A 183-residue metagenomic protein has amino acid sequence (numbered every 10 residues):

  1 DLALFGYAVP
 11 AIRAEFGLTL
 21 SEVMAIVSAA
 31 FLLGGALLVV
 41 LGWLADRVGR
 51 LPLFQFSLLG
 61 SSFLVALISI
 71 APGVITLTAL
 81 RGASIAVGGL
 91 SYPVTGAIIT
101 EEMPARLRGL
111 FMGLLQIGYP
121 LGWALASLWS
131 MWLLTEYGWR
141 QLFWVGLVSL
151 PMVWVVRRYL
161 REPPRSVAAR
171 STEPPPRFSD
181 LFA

Functional and structural regions predicted by a protein language model:
L2-A3, S69, I85-P93, A124: Small-residue-rich segments within alpha-helical transmembrane domains of MFS-like 12-TM solute carriers
G6-L38: Extracellular/periplasmic helix-loop-helix junction of adjacent transmembrane segments in MFS-like secondary
G34, L58-V65, S84, S149-V153: MFS 12-TM fold signature
A36-V74: Conserved MFS/SLC helix-loop-helix module at the cytosolic interface between two early adjacent transmembrane helices
S69-L80, T135-G138: Helix-loop junctions at membrane interfaces in 12-TM secondary transporters
A79-I117: Cytoplasmic helix-loop-helix junction between adjacent transmembrane helices in 12-TM secondary transporters
L115-R158: Helix-loop-helix hairpin linking two adjacent transmembrane segments in secondary transporters
R158-S179: Flexible cytoplasmic inter-helical loops of multi-pass small-molecule transporters
